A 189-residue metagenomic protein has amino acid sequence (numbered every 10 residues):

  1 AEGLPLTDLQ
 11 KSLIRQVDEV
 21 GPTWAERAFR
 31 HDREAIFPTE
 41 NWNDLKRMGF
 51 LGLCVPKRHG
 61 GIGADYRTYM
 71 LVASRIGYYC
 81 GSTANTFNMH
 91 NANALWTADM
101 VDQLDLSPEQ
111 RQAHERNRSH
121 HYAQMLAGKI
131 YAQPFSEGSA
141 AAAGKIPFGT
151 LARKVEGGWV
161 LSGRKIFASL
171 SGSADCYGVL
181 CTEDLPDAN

Functional and structural regions predicted by a protein language model:
A1-L71: Alpha-helical interface subdomain recognition
P5-T7, T23, R30, T97 (+3 more regions): Serine/threonine-rich low-complexity intrinsically disordered regions
T39, L53-R164, S169: Glycine-rich flavin
R164-N189: A short core secondary-structure module
